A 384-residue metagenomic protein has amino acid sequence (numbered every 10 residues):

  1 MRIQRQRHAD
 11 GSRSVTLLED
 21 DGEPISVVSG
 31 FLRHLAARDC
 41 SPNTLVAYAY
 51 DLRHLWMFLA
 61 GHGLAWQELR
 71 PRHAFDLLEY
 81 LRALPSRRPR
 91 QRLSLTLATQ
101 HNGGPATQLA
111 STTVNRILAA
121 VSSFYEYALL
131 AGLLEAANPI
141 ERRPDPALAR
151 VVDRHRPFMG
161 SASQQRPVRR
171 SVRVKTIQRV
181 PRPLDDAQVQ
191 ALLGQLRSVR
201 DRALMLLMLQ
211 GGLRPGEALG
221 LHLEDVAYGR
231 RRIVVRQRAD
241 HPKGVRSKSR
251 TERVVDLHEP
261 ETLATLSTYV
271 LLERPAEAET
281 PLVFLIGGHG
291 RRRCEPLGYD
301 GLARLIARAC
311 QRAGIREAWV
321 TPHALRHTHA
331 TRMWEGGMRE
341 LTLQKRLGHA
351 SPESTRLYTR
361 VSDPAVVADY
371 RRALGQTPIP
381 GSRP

Functional and structural regions predicted by a protein language model:
M1-I3, A373-P384: C-terminal secondary-structure termini that scaffold catalytic or DNA-interacting sites
V28-N43, R53-M159, A191: N-terminal core-binding DNA-recognition domain of tyrosine recombinases/integrases
L130-E135, M208-R231, L341-T342: Short, charged phosphate-coordinating catalytic segments
T176-P215, L219, T251, E277: Basic, Lys/Arg- and aromatic-enriched nucleic-acid-binding interface segment
V189, H258-E317: Active-site/catalytic core of tyrosine-dependent DNA strand-transfer enzymes
G220-A264: Conserved tyrosine-mediated DNA breakage-rejoining catalytic core shared by Y-recombinases
A303-K345: Short, basic (Lys/Arg/His-rich) helix/loop patches that form interaction surfaces in the mid-to-C-terminal regions
L347-R372: Catalytic-site neighborhood detector that most strongly recognizes the C-terminal catalytic loop/helix of tyrosine
